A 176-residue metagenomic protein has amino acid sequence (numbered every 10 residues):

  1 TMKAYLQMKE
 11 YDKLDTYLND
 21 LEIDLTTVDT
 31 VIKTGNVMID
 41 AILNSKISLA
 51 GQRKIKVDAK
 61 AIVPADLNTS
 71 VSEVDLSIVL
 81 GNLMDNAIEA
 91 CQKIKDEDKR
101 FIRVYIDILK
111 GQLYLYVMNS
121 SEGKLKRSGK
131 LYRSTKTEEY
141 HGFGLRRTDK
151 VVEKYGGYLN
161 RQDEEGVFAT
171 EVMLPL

Functional and structural regions predicted by a protein language model:
N19-I23, G35-Q52, L113: Short beta-to-alpha transition helix within the HATPase_c
V31, V57-V79, K136: Conserved short strand/loop->alpha-helix "switch" segment adjacent to the catalytic nucleotide/phosphoryl-transfer site
E73-D96: Conserved ATP-binding N-box helix of the HATPase_c
E97-G111: Short beta-strand/loop element within the Bergerat-fold HATPase_c
G111-G142: Glycine-rich/acidic phosphate-handling loop/turn and adjacent ATP-lid/helix of nucleotide-binding kinase/ATPase domains
G144-T148: Short alpha-helical Gxxx[C/S/T] motif in the catalytic ATP-binding
